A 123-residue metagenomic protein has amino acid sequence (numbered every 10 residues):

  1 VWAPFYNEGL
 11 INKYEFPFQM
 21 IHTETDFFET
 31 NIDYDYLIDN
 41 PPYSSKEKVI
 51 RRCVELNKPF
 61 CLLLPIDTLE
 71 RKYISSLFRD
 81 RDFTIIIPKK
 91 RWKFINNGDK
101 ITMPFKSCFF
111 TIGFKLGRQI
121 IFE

Functional and structural regions predicted by a protein language model:
V1-E123: Class I S-adenosyl-L-methionine-dependent methyltransferase catalytic core
